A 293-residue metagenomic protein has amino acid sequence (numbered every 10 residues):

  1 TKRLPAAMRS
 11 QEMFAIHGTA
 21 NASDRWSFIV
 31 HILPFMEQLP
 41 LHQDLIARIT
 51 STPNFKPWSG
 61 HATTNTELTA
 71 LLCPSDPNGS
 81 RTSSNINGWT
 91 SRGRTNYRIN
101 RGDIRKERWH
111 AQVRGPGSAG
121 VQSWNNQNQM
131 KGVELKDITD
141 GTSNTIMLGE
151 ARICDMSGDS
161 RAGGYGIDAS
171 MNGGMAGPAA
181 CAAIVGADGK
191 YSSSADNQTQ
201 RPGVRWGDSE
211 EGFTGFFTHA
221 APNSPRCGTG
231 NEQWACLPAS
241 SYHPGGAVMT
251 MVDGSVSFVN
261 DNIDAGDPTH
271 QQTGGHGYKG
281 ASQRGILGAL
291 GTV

Functional and structural regions predicted by a protein language model:
T1-V293: Internal low-complexity, small-residue/proline-rich segments
